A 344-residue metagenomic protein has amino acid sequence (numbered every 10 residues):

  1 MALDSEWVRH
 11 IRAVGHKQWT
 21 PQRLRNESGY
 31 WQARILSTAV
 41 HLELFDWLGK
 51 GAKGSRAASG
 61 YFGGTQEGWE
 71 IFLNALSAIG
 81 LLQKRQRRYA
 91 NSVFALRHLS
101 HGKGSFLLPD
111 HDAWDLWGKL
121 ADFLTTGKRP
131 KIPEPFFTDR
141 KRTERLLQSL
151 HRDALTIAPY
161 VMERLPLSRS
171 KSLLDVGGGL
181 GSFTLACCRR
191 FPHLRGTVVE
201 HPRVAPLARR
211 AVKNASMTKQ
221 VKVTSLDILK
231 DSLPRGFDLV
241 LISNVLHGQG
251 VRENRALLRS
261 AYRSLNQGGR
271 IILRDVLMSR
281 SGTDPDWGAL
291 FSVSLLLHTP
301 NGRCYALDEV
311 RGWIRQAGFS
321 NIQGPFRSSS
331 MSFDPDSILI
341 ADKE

Functional and structural regions predicted by a protein language model:
A2-K84, V176-E344: Alpha-helical subdomain
R9-H10, T20-A52, G60-Y61, E67-K171: Conserved Class I S-adenosyl-L-methionine-dependent methyltransferase catalytic core
